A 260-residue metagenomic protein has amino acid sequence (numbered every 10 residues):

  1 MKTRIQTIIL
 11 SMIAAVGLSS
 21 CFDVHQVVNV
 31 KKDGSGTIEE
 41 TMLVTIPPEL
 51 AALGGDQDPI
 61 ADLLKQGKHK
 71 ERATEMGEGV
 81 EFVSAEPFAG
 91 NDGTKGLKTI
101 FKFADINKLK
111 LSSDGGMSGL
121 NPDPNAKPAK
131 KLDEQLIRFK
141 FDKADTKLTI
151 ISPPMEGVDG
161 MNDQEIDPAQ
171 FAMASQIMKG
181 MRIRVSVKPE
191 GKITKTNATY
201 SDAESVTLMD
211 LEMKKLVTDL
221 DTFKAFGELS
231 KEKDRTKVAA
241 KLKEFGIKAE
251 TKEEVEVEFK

Functional and structural regions predicted by a protein language model:
M1-I9: Bacterial N-terminal signal peptides that target proteins for export
G17-S20: C-terminal motif of bacterial Sec signal peptides marking the signal peptidase cleavage site
F22-V24: Bacterial signal peptide processing site
V27-L111: N-terminal Sec/ER secretory leader and immediately downstream segment of secreted/extracellular precursors
M76-K260: Mature, soluble, non-transmembrane domains
